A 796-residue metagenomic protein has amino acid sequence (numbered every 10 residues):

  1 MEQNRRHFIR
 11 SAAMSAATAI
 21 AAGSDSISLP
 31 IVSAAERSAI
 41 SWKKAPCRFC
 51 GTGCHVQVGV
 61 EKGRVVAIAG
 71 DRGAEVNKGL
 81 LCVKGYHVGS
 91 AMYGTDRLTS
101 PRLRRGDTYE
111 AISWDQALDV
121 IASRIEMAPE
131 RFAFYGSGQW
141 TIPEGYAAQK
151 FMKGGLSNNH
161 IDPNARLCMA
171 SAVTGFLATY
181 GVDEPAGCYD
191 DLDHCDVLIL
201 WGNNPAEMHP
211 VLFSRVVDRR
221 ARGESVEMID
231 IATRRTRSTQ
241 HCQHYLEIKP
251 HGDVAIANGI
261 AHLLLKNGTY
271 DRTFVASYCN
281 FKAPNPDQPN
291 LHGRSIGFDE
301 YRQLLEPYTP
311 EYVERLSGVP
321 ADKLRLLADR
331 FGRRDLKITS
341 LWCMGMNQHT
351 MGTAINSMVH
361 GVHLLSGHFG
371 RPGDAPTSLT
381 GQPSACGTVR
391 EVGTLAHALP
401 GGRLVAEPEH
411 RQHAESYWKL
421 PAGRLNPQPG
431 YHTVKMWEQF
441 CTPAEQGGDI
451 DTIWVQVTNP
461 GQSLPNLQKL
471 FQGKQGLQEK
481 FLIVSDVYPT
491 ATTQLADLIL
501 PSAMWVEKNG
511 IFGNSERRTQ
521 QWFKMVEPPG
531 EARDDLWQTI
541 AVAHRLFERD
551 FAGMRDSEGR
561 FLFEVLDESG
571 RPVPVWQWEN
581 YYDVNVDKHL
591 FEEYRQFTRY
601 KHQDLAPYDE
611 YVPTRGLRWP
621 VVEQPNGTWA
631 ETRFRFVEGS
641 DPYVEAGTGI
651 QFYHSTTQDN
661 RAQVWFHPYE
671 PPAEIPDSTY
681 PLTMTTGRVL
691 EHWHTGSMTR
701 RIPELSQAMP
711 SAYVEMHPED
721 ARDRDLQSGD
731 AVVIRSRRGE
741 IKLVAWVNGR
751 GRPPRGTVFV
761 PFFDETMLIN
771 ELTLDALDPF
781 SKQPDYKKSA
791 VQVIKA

Functional and structural regions predicted by a protein language model:
M1-T273, F281, G293-I296, Y312 (+8 more regions): N-terminal export/assembly segments and adjacent metallocofactor-ligating motifs of anaerobic energy-metabolism
R104-A111, T269-P320, R403-A406, V526-G649 (+3 more regions): N-terminal leader/propeptide and maturation segments of large enzyme subunits in energy/redox metabolism and hydrolases
A117-F132, C188-V197, L304, R325-T339 (+1 more regions): Glycine-rich phosphate/diphosphate-binding loops that line cofactor/substrate pockets in enzymes
Y135-T141, R315-V319, C343-T350, G381-P383 (+2 more regions): Conserved short loop/turn motifs at secondary-structure junctions
Y146-R219, E224-I231, A255-N258, H360-L495 (+2 more regions): Extended redox/cofactor-interaction regions of prokaryotic respiratory oxidoreductases
Q240-I248, R518-P529, R701: Short beta-alpha connecting loops at secondary-structure transitions that line or flank enzyme active sites
M504-M525, E531, R755: Catalytic or ion-translocation cores adjacent to nucleophile or general acid/base/metal-coordination motifs in diverse
D535-D604, T679, T695, T699-E715 (+1 more regions): Long, contiguous, secondary-structure-rich segments that constitute the structural scaffold of globular domains
